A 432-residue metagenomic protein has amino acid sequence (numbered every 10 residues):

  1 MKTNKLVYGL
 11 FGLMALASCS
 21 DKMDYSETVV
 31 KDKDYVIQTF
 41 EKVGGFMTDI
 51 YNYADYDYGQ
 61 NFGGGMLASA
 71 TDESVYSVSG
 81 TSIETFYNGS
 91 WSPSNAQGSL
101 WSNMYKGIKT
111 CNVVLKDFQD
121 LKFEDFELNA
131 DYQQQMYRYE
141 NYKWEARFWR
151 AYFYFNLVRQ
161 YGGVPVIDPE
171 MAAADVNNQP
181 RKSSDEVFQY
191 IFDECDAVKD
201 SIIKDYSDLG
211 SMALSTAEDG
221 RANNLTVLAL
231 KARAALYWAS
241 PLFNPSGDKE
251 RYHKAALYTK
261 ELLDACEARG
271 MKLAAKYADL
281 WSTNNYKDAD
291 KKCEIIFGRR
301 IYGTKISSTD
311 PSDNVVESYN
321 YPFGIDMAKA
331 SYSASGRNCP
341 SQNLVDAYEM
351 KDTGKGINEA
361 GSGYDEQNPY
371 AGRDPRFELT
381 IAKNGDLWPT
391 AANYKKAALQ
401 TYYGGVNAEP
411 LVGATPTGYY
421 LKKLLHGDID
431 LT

Functional and structural regions predicted by a protein language model:
M1-T28: Bacterial Sec-dependent N-terminal signal peptides
C19-L67, P93-N95, Y348-A371: Membrane-proximal, proline-rich intrinsically disordered regions
E41-T48, N52-Y56, S79-G162, V176-Q189 (+5 more regions): Conserved, well-structured interaction surfaces
N156-Q160, P165, Y206, Y237-S246: Short coil/turn linking the two alpha-helices of tandem helical-hairpin repeats
D219-L230: Amphipathic alpha-helical protein-interaction segments enriched in hydrophobic
R233, Y237-S240, A256, K260-E366: Polar, glycine-rich mid-to-C-terminal structural blocks that act as macromolecule-binding/assembly scaffolds
T353, S362-T432: Flexible, polar/acidic helix-loop-strand segments at domain edges
